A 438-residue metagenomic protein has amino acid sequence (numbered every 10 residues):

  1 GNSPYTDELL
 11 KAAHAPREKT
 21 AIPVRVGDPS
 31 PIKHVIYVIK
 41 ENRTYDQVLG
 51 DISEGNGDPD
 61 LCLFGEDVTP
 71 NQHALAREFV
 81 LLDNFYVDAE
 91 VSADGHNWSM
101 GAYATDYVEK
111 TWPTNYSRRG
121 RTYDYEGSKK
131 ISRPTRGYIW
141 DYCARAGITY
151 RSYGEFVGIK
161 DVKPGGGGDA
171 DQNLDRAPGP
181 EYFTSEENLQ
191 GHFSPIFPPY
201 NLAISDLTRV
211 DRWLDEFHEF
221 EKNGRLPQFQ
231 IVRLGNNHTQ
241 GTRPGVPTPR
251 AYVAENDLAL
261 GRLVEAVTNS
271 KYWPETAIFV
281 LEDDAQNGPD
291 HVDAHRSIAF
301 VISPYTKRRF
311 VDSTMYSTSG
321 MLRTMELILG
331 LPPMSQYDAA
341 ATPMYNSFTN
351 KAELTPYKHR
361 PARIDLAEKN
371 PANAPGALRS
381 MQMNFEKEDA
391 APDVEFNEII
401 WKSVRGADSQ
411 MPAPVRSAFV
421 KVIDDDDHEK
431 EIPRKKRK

Functional and structural regions predicted by a protein language model:
N2-K438: N-terminal pro-sequences and low-complexity stem/linker regions of secreted or lumenal proteins
